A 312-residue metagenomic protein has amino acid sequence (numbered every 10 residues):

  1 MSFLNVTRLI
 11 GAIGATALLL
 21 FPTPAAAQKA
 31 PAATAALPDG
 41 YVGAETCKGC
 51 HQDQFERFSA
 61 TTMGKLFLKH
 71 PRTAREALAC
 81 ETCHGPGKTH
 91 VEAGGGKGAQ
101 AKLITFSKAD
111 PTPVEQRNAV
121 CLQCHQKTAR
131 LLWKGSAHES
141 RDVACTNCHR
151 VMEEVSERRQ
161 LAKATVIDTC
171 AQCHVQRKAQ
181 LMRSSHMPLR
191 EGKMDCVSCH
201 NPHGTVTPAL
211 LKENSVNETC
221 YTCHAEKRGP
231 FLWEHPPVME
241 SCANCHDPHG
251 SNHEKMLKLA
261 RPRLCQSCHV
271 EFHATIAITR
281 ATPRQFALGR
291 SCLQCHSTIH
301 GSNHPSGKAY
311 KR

Functional and structural regions predicted by a protein language model:
M1-G14, F21: Bacterial N-terminal signal peptides that target proteins for export
F3, T23-R312: Short sequence/structural segments immediately N-terminal
